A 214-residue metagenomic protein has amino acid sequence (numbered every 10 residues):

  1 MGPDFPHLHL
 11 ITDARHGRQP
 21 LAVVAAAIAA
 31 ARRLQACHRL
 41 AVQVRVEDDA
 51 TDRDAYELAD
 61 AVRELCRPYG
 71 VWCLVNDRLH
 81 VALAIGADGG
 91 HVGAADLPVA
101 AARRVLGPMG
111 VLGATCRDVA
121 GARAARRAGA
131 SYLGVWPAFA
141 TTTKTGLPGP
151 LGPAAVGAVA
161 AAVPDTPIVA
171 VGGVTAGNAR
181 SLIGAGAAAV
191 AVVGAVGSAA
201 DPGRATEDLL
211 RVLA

Functional and structural regions predicted by a protein language model:
M1-H91, D96, R104-S131, A158 (+4 more regions): Conserved N-terminal beta1-alpha1 strand-loop-helix module at the mouth
V44, A82, F139-T145: A short acidic, helix-capping loop that chelates divalent metal ions and anchors anionic groups
V92-A100, A140-V163: Flexible, gly/pro- and Lys/Arg-enriched active-site loops
F139-A140, G152, T175, G197: Generic, ordered loop/turn and secondary-structure boundary motif
